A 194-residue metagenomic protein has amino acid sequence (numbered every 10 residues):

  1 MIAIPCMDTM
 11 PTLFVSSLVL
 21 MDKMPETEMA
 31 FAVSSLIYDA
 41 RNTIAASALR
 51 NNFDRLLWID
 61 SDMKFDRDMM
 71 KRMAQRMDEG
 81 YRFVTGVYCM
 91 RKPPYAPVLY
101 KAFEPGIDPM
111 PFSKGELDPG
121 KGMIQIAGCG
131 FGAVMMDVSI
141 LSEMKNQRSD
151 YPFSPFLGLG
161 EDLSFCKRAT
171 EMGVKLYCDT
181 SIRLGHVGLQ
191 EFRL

Functional and structural regions predicted by a protein language model:
M1-D39: N-proximal low-complexity "stem/linker" segments adjacent to membrane-targeting elements
K23, D78, T170: Anion (oxyanion) recognition and catalysis
A30-V33, V87, T180: Residue-level recognition of beta-strand->loop/alpha-helix junctions
N42-R55: Active-site nucleotide-sugar/metal-binding loop of Leloir-type enzymes
A45, D66-S154: Conserved catalytic core of nucleotide-sugar-dependent glycosyltransferases
F53-K64: Short beta-strand-to-loop acidic/aromatic patch adjacent to the donor-nucleotide binding site
R55, Y81-F83, L176: Short, Asp-centered acidic motifs that coordinate Mg2+ and/or phosphate in catalytic or ligand-binding sites
S149-L159, L163-H186, E191-R193: Catalytic donor-sugar/metal-binding loop of nucleotide-sugar-dependent glycosyltransferases
